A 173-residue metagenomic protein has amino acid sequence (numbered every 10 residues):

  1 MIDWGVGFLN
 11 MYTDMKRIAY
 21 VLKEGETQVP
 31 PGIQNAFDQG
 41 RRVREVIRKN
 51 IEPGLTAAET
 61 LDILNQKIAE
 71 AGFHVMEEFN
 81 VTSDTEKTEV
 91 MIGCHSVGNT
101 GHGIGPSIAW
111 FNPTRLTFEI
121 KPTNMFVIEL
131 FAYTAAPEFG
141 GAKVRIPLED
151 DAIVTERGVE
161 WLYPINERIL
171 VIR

Functional and structural regions predicted by a protein language model:
M1-R173: Active-site neighborhoods and metal-handling regions in enzymes and metal-associated proteins
